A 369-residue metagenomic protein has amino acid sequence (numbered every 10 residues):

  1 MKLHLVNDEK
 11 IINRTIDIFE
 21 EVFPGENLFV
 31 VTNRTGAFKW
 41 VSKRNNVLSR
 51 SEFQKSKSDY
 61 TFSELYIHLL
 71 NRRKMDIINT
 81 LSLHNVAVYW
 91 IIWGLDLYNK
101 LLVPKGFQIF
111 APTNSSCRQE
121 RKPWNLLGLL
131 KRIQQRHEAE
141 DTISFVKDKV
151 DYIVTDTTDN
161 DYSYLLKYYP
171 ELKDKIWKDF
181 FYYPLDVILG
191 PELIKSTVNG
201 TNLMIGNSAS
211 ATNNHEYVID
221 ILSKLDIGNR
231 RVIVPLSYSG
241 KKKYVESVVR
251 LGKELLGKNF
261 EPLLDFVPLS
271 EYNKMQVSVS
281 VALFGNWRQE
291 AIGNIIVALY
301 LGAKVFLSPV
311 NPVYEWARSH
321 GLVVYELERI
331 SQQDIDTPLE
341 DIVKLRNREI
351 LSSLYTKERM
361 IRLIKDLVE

Functional and structural regions predicted by a protein language model:
K10-R14, S210-K224: A conserved mid-protein helix/loop that constitutes part of the nucleotide-sugar donor-binding site
S56-K74, A87-W93: Short N-terminal targeting/anchoring amphipathic segment
G94-Q135: Acceptor-binding helix/loop patch of EC 2.4 sugar-transfer enzymes, predominantly nucleotide-sugar-dependent
L130-I176: A short, active-site helix/loop in glycosyltransferases that binds the activated sugar's phosphate group
L193-N213, L222, V232-V234, S352-S353: Conserved donor-binding/catalytic core segment of Leloir-type glycosyltransferases
E246-F266: Nucleotide-activated donor-binding/catalytic signature segment of Leloir-type glycosyltransferases, i.e., the conserved
K274-W287: Acidic donor-binding loop of glycosyltransferase active sites
D334-E369: A charged, aromatic-enriched C-terminal amphipathic alpha-helix characteristic of glycosyltransferases across folds
